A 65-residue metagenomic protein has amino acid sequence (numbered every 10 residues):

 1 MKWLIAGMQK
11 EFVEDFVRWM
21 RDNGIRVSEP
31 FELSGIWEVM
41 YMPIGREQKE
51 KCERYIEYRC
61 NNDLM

Functional and structural regions predicted by a protein language model:
M1-R26: N-terminal acidic leader/helix
R18-C52, R59: Acidic, low-complexity, intrinsically disordered interaction modules
C60-M65: Short acidic DE-rich linear segments
